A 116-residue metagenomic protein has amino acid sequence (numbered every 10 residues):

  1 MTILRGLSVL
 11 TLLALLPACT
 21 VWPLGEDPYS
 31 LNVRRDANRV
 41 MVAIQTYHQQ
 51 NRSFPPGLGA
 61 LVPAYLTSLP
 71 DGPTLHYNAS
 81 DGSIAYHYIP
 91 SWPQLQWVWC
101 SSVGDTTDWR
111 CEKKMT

Functional and structural regions predicted by a protein language model:
M1-S8: Bacterial N-terminal signal peptides that target proteins for export
L16-A18: C-terminal motif of bacterial Sec signal peptides marking the signal peptidase cleavage site
T20-P23: Bacterial signal peptide processing site
E26-A37, F54: Membrane-proximal amphipathic alpha-helices that sit immediately adjacent to an N-terminal transmembrane/signal-anchor
R35-N38, V42, G59: Solvent-exposed, polar/charged alpha-helical surfaces in well-ordered, non-transmembrane soluble domains, broadly
Q45-L95, E112-M115: Extracellular/periplasmic head regions of type IV pilus-like filament subunits
V98-T116: Low-complexity, S/T/G/P-rich flexible repeat/linker segments used as non-globular hinges and stalks within
